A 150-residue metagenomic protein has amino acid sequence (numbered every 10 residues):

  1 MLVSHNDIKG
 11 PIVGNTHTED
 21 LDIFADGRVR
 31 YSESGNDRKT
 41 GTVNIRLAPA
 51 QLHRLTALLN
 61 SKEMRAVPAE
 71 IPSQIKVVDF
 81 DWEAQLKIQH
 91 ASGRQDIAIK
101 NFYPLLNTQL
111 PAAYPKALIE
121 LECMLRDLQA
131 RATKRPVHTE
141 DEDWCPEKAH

Functional and structural regions predicted by a protein language model:
M1-V13, R65-H150: Short, well-ordered, aromatic-rich surface patches in folded extracellular/luminal domains
N15-H17, K39, F80: Residues that act as N-cap/strand-start positions at coil-to-secondary-structure junctions
T18-D22: Short, surface-exposed charged micro-motifs
I23-D26, R46-R54, K87-Q95: A short, structured loop/turn motif at beta-sheet edges
R28-V43: Acidic/histidine-rich, surface-exposed loop or edge segments in extracytoplasmic proteins
K39-R46, N107-L110: A short, polar/proline- and glycine-enriched secondary-structure boundary/capping micro-motif
P49-I75: Charged, amphipathic alpha-helical segments
